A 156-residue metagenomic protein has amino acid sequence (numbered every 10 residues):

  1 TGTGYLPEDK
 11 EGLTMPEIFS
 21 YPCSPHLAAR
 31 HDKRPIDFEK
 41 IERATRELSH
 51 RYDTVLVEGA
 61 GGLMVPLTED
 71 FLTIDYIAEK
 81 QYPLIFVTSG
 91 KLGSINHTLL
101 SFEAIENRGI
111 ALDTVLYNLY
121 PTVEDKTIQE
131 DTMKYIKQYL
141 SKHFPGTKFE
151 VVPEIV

Functional and structural regions predicted by a protein language model:
T1-P35: N-terminal phosphate/diphosphate-binding loop that engages ATP/GTP or pyrophosphate donors across diverse enzyme folds
T3-P7, L27, T45, S49 (+2 more regions): Structural signal for hydrophobic packing residues in well-ordered secondary-structure cores of soluble enzyme domains
E8, H50-D53, K80-P83, I110-L112 (+1 more regions): Short coil/turn connectors at secondary-structure junctions
E11-M15, V55-E58, F86, V151-V152: General beta-strand structural signal in soluble alpha/beta enzymes
L13, E17, P35-E42, K126 (+1 more regions): Electropositive phosphate-/nucleotide-binding environments in soluble metabolic enzymes
P22-L67, I74: Phosphate-binding/switch loop-helix module in NTP-utilizing enzymes
C23, K137-V156: Beta-strand-loop-alpha "switch" segments that mediate conformational coupling across diverse proteins
G59-H143: Conserved catalytic-core segment of NTP-binding enzymes
